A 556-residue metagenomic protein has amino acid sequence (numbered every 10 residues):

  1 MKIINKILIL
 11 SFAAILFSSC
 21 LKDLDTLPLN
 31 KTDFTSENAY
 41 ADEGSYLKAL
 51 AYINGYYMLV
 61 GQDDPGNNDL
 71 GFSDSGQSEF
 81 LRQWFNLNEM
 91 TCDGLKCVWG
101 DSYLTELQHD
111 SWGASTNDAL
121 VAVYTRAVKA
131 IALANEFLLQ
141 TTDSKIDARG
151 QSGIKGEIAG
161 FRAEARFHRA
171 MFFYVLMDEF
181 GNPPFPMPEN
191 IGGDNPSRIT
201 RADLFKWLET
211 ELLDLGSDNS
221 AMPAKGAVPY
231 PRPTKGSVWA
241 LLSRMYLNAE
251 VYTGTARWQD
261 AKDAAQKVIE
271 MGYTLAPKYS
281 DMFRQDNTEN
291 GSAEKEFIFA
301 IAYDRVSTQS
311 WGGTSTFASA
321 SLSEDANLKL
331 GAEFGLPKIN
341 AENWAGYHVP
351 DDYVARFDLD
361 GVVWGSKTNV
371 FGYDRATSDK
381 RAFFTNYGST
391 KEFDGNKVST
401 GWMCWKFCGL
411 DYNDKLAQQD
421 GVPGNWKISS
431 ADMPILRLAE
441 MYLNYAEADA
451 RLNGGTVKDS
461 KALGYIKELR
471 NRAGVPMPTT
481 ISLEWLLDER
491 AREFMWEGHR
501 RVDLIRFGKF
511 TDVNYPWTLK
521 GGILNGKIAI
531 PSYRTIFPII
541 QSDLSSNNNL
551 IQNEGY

Functional and structural regions predicted by a protein language model:
M1-L29: Bacterial Sec-dependent N-terminal signal peptides
K2-N5, T234, S430: Membrane-water interface of alpha-helical transmembrane segments
S19-L21, Y40, M90, K96 (+9 more regions): Long, intrinsically disordered, low-complexity segments
C20-K22, E43-N68, Q83-C97, R126-K145 (+9 more regions): Extended, hydrophobic/aromatic-rich amphipathic alpha-helical segments that build helical scaffolds
L21-E164, M171-E179, D194-N195, T274-S429: Short acidic-aromatic linear motifs embedded in glycine-rich loops, typified by GG[WY][YF]DAGD(H) and related
L27-T32, P186-P188, I466-A473: Short acidic (Asp/Glu) and glycine-rich catalytic loops that position anionic groups and cofactors
A148-R149, N182-E189, G216-V228, L275-D281: Glycine- and aromatic-rich loop/turn segments at beta-sheet edges
E189-L204: Flexible interdomain linker/hinge and immediately adjacent N-terminus of the catalytic tyrosine-recombinase domain
